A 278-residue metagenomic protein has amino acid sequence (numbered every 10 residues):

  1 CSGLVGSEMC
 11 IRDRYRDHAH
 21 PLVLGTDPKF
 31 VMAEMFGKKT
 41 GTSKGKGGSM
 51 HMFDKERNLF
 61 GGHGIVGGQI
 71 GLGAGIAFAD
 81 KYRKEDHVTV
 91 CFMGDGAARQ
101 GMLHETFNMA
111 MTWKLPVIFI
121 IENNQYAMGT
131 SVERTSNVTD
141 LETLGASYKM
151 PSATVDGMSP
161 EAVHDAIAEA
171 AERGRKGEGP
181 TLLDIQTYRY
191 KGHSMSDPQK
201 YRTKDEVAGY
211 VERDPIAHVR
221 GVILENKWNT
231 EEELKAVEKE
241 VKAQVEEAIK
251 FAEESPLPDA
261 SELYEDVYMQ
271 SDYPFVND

Functional and structural regions predicted by a protein language model:
C1-G6, C10: Single conserved hydrophobic/aromatic residue that forms the stacking wall/gate of nucleotide- or nucleobase-binding
Y15, A19-F36: Carboxylate/His-rich catalytic cores and anion/metal-binding grooves
H18, H51, H193: Histidine-centered active-site/metal-ligand motif
L22-T26, K44, M102, T130: Short, conserved acidic/polar surface loops in the N-terminal third of protein domains
V31-G45, Y126-E133: Active-site-proximal gating segment of KS-fold condensing enzymes and close homologs
G37-D54, L141-E142: Acidic-glycine-rich active-site phosphate/pyrophosphate-binding loop
L59-G62, G67-E254: Glycine-rich ThDP/TPP pyrophosphate-binding loop and its adjacent helix/strand module within ThDP-dependent enzymes
E254-D278: C-terminal intrinsically disordered, low-complexity extensions immediately downstream of enzyme catalytic cores
